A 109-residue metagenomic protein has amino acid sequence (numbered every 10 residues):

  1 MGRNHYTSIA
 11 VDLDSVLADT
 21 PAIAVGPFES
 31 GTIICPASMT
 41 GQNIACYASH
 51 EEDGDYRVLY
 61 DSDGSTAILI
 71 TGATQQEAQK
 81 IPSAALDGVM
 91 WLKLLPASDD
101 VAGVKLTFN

Functional and structural regions predicted by a protein language model:
G2-I9, D53-S62: Surface-exposed loop/edge segments in extracytoplasmic proteins
I9-D14, D19-F28, G41-N43, D61-N109: Beta-sandwich interaction modules
F28-S30, Y56: Short, surface-exposed beta-edge/turn micro-motifs
T32-P36: Short edge beta-strand/loop segments characteristic of extracellular beta-sandwich folds
M39-T40, E51: Short active-site-proximal "capping" loops at secondary-structure junctions
N43-C46, R57: Amphipathic alpha-helical interaction modules
A45-E52, N109: Predominantly extracellular/luminal cell-surface or secreted proteins
